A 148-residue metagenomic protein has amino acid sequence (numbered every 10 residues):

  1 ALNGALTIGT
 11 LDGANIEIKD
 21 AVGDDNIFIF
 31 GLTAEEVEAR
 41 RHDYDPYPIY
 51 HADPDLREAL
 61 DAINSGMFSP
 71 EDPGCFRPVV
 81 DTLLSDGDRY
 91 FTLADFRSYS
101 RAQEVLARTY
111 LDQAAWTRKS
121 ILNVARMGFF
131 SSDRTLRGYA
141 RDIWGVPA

Functional and structural regions predicted by a protein language model:
A1-F129, R134, G138-A148: Catalytic binding pocket for nucleotide-activated donors in carbohydrate/polymer assembly enzymes
